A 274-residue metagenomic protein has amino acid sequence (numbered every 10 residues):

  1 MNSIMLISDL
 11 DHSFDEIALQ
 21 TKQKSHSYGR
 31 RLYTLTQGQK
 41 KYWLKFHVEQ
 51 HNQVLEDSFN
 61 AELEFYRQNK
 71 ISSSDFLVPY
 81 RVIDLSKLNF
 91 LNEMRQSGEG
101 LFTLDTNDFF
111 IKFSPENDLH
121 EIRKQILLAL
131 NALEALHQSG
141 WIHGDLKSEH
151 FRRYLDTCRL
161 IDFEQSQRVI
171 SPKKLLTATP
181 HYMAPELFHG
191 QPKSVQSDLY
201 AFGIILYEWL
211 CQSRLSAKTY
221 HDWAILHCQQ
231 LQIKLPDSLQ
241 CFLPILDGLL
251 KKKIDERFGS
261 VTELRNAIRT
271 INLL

Functional and structural regions predicted by a protein language model:
Y28-R67: ATP-binding glycine-rich loop module of kinase domains
V78-G98: Short beta-strand micro-motifs within the conserved protein kinase catalytic domain, predominantly in the N-lobe
Q125-I126: Activation segment signature within eukaryotic-like protein kinase domains
H137-R153: Catalytic-loop of the protein kinase fold
K173-E186: Conserved activation segment of eukaryotic-like protein kinases, specifically the C-terminal portion of the activation
D198: Conserved catalytic-loop aspartate of Hanks-type protein kinases
S238-K252: Conserved C-terminal C-lobe helix
